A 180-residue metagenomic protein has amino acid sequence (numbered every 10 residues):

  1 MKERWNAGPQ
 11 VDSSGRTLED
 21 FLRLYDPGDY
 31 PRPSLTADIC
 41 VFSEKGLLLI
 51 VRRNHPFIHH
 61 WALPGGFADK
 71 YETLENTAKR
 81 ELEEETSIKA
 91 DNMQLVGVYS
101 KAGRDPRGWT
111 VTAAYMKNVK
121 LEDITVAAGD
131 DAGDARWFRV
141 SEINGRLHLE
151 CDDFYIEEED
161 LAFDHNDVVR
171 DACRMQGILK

Functional and structural regions predicted by a protein language model:
M1-P9, I58, I124-K180: Nudix hydrolase/Nudix homology domain
K2-D38: Acidic, metal-coordinating catalytic segment for phosphate/diphosphate chemistry, firing primarily on the Nudix
P33, D91, R107-V111: Residue-level preference for beta-strand/loop junctions
L35-A37, V111-A113, G133: Change "...and in nucleic-acid phosphodiester-cleaving endonucleases..." to "...and in nucleic-acid processing enzymes
V41-S43, L49, M116-N118, R139: Short, well-ordered beta-strand micro-motif
S43-D91, L179-K180: Conserved Nudix-box catalytic region and its N-terminal flanking loop in Nudix hydrolases and closely related
K101-T125, V168, A172-C173: Active-site-adjacent beta-strand/loop module that shapes the phosphate/pyrophosphate-binding cleft
